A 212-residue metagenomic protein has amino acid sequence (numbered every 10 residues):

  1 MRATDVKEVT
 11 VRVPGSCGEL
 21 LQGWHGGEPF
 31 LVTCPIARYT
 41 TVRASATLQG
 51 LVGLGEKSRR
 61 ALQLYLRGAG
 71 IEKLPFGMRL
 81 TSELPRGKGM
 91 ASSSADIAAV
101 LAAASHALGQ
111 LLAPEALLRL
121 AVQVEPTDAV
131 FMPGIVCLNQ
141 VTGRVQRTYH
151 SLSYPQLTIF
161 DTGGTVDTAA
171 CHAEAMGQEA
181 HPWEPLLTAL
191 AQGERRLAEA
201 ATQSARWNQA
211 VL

Functional and structural regions predicted by a protein language model:
M1-K88: ATP-binding N-lobe of GHMP and related small-molecule kinases
T10, T41-R43, I135-C137, L157-I159: Conserved hydrophobic/aromatic beta-strand scaffold that supports enzyme active sites
P14, T33-I36, M132, I159-G163: Short beta-strand segments
G70-G77, A104-L120: Phosphate-handling active-site elements
K88-L112, V130: DPxDG-like acidic metal-binding loop motif
P114-P155: Alpha/beta catalytic cores of group-transfer enzymes, especially the acyltransferase/condensing modules of polyketide
T148-L212: C-terminal nucleotide
